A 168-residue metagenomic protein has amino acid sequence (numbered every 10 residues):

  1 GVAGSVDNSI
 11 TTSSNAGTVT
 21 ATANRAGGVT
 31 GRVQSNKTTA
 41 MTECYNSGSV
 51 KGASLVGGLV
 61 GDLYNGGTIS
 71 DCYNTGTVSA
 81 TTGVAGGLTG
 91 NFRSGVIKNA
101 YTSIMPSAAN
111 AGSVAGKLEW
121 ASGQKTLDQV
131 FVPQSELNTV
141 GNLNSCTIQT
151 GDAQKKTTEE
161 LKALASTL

Functional and structural regions predicted by a protein language model:
G1-L168: Predominantly extracellular beta-rich ligand-binding scaffolds that present long acidic/polar faces for carbohydrate
